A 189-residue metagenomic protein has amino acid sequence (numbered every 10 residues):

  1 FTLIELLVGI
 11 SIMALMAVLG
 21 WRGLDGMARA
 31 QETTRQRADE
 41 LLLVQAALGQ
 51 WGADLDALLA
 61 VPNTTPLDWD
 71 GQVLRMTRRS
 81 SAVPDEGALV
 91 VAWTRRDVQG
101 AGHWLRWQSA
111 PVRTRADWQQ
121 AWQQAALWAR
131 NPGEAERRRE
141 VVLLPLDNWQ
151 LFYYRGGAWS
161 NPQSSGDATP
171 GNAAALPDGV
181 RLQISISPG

Functional and structural regions predicted by a protein language model:
F1-D56: Aliphatic-rich helix starts adjacent to a transmembrane/signal segment
L55-R78: Short, glycine/small-hydrophobic-rich surface segments
D68-D70, D85, A174-D178: Solvent-exposed loop and beta-edge segments used for protein-protein assembly and interaction
G71-S160: Type IV pilin-like appendage domain
E140-G189: Short linear sequence signals and composition-biased patches located at protein termini or domain-edge surfaces
